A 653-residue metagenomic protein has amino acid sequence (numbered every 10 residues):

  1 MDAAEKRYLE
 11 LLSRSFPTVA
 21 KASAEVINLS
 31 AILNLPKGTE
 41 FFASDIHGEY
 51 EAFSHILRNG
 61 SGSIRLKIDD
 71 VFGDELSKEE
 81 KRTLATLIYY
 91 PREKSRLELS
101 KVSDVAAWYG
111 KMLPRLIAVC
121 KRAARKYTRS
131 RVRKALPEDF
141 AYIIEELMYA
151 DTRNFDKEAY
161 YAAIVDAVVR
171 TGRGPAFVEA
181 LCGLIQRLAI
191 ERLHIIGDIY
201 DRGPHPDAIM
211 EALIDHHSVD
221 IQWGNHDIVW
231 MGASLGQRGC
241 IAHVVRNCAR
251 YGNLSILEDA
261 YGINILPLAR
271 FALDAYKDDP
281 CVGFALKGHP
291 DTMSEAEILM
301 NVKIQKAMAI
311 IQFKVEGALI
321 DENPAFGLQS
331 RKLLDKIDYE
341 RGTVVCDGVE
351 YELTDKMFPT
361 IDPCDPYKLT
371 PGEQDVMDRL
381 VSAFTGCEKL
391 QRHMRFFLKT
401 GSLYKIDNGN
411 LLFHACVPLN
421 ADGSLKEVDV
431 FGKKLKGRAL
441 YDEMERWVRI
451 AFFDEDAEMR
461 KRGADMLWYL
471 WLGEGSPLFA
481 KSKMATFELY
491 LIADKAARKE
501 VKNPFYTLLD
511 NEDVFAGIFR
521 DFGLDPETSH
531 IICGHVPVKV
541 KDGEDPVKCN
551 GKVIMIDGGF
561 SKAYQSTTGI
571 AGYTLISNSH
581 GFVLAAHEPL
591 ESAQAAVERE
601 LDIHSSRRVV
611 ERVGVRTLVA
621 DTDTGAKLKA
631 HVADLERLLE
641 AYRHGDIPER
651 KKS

Functional and structural regions predicted by a protein language model:
M1-S653: Feature recognizes metal-dependent phosphohydrolase scaffolds
